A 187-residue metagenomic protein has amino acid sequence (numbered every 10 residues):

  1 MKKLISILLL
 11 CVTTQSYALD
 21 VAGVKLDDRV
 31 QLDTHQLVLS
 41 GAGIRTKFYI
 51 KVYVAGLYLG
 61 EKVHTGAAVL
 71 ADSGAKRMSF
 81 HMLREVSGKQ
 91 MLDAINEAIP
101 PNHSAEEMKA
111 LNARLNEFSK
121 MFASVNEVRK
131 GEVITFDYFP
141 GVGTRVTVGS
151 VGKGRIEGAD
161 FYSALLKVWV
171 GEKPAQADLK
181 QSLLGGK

Functional and structural regions predicted by a protein language model:
L4-T13: Sec-dependent N-terminal signal peptides
Y17-K187: Terminal leader/tail segments of proteins
